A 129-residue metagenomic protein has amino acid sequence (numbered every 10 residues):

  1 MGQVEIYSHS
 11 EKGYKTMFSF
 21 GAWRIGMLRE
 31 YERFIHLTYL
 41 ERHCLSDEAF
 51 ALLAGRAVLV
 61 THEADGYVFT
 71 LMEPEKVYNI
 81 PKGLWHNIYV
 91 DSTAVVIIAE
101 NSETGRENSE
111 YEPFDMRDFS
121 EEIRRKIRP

Functional and structural regions predicted by a protein language model:
M1-M27, E32-L40: A short, N-terminal "cap"/entry segment at the start of jelly-roll beta-barrel domains of the cupin/DSBH fold
G21-W23, Y31-I35, A54-V58, A64-D65 (+1 more regions): Short, charged/polar surface micro-motifs in flexible loops or helix N-caps
A22-I25, S46-A49, E75, T93-A94: Short, surface-exposed beta-edge/turn micro-motifs
I35-E48, D65: A short beta-loop-beta micro-motif enriched in histidine and acidic residues
C44-L59: Short, conserved beta-strand element in jelly-roll/cupin
L59-V60, I80, H86-D91, I98: Short beta-strand His + acidic residue motifs that chelate non-heme Fe in jelly-roll/DSBH and cupin folds
E63-K82: Short acidic-glycine-tyrosine-enriched beta hairpin
D91-P129: Double-stranded beta-helix
